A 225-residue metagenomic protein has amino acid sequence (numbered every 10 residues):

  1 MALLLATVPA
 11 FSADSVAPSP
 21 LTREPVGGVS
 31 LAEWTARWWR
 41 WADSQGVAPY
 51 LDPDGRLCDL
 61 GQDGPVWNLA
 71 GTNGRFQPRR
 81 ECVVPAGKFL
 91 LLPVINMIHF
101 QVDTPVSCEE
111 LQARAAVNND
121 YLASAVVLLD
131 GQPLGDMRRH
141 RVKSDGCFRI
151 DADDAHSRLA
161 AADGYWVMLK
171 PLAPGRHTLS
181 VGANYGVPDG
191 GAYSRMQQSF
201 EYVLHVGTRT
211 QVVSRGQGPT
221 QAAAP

Functional and structural regions predicted by a protein language model:
M1-T7: Bacterial N-terminal signal peptides
T7-A13: N-terminal signal peptide c-region/cleavage motif recognized by signal peptidases
A13-D63: N-terminal segment immediately downstream of the Sec signal-peptide cleavage site in secreted/extracellular proteins
V66-F148: Extracellular-facing segments of soluble proteins and assemblies that are Gly/Ser/Thr-biased and enriched in aromatics
G87, I98, E110-N119, G131 (+1 more regions): Extended, polar beta-sheet/loop recognition surfaces of beta-rich domains that mediate binding to diverse ligands
K88, A173-R176: A glycine-anchored, Pro-Gly-centered beta-turn/N-cap motif
L92, H177-L179: A short tyrosine-centered beta-strand micro-motif
L122-P174, G182-T210: Extended, well-structured beta-strand/loop surface patches that form recognition or cofactor-anchoring regions within
